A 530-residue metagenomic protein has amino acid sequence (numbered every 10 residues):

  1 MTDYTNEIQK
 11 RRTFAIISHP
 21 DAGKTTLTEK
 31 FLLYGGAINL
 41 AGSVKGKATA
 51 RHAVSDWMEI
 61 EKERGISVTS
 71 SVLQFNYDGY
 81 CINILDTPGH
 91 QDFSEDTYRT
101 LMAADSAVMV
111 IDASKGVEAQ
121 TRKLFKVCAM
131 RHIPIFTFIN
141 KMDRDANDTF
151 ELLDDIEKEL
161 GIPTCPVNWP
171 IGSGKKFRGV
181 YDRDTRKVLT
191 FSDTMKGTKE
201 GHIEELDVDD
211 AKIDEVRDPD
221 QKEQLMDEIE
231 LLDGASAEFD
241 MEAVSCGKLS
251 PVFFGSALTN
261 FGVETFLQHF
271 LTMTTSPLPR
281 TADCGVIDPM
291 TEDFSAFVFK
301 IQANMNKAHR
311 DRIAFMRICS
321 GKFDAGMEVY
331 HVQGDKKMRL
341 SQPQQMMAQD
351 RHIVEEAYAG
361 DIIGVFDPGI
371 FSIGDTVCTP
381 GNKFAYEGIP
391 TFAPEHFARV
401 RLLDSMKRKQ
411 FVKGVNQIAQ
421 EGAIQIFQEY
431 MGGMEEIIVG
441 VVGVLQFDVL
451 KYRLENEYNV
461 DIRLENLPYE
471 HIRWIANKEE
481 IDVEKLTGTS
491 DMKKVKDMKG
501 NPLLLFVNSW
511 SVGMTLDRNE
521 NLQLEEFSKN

Functional and structural regions predicted by a protein language model:
M1-N530: Structural and coupling elements of P-loop NTPases
